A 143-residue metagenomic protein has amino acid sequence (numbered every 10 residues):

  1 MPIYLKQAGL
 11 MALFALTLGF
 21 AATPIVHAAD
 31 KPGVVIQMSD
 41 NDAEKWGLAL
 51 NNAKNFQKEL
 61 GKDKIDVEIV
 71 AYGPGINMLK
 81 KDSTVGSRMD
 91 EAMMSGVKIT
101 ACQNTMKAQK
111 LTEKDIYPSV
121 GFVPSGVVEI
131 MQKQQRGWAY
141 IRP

Functional and structural regions predicted by a protein language model:
M1-L5: N-terminal secretory signal peptides that target proteins for export/translocation
G9-A21: Bacterial N-terminal signal peptides
A22-P143: Secreted/extracellular ectodomain signature
